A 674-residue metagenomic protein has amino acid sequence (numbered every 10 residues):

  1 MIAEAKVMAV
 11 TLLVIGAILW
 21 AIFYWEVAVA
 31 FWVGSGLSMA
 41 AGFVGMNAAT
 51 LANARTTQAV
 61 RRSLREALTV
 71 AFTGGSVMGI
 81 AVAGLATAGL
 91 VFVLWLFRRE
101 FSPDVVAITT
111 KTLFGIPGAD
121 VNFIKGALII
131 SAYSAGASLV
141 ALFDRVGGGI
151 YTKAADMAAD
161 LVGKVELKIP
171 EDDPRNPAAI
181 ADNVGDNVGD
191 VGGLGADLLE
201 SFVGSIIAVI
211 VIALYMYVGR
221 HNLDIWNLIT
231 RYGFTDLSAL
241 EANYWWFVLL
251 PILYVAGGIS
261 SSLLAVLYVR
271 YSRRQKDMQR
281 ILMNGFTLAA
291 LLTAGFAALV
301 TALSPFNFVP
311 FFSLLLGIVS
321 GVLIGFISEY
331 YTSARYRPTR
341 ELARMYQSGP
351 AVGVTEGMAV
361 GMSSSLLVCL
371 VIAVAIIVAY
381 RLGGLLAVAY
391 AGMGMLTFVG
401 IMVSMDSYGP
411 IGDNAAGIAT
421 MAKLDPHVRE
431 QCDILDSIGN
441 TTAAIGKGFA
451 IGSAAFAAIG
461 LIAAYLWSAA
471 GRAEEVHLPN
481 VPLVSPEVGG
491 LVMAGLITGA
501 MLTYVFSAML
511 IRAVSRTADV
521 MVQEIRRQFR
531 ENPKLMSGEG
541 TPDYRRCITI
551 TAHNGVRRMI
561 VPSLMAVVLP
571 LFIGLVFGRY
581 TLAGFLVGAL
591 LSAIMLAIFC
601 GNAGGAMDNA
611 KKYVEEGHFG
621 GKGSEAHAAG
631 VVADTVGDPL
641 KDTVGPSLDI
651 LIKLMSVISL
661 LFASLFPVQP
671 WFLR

Functional and structural regions predicted by a protein language model:
M1-R674: Hydrophobic packing and interface segments
